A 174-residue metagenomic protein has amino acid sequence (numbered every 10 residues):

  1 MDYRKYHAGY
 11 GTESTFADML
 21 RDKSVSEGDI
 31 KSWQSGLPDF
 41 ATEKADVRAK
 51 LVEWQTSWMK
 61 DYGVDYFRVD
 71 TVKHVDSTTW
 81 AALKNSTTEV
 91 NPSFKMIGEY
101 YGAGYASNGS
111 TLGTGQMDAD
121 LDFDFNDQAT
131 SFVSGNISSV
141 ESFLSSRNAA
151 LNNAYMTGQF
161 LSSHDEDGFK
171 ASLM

Functional and structural regions predicted by a protein language model:
M1-Y62, A82-G98, A106-S107, T130-S131: Substrate-binding/active-site clefts of carbohydrate-active enzymes
E53-S162, E166, K170-M174: Active-site-proximal helices and loops of the catalytic beta/alpha 8
